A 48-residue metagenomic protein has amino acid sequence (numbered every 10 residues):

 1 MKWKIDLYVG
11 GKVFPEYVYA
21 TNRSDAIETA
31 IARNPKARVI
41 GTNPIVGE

Functional and structural regions predicted by a protein language model:
M1-K2, N22, P44-I45: A generic structural signal for ordered secondary structure
M1-V13: Short aromatic-glycine-(Arg/Gly/Cys) micro-motifs in beta-strand/loop hairpins
I5-L7, V18-A20, V39: Hydrophobic beta-strand residues in large extracellular and virion-surface proteins
K12-N22: A short, exposed loop/beta-hairpin motif centered on an aromatic-Gly-Thr core
P15, E28, I40: Short acidic, gly/pro-rich beta-turn/loop elements at beta-sheet edges and active-site/ligand-binding grooves
A32-E48: Short, mixed-charge low-complexity intrinsically disordered segments
